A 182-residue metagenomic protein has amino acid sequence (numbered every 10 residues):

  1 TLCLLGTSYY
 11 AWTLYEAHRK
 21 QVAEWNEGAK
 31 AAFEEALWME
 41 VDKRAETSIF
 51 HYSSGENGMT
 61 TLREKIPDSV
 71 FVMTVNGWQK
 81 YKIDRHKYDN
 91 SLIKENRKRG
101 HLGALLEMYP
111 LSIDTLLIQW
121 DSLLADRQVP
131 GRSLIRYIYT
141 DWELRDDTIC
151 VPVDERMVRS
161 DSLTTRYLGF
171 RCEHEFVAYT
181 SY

Functional and structural regions predicted by a protein language model:
T1-T13: Extreme N-terminal signal-anchor transmembrane helix of membrane signaling/transducer proteins, especially in bacteria
Y9, A23-T180: The feature marks either
T13-R19: Juxtamembrane transmembrane-helix termini
